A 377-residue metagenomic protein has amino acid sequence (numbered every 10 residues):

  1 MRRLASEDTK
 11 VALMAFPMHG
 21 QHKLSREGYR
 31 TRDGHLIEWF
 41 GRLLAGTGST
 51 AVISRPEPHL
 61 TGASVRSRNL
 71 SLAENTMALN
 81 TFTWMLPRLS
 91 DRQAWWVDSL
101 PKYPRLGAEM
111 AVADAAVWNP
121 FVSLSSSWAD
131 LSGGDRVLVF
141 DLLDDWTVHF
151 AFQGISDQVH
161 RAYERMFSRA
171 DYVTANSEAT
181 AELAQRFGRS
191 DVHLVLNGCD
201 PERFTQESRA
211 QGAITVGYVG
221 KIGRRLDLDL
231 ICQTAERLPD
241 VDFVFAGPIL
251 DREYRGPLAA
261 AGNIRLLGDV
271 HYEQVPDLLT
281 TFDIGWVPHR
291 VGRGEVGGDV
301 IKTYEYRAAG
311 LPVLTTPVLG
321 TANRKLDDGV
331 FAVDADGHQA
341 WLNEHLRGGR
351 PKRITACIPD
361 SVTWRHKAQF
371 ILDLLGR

Functional and structural regions predicted by a protein language model:
M1-V65, E236: N-terminal subdomain of nucleotide-sugar transferases
T31, L226, E273-V275, G285-R307 (+1 more regions): Nucleotide-sugar-dependent
P104-E109, D114, I155-V173: Membrane-proximal helix-turn-helix segments that form the acceptor-binding/catalytic region of lipid-linked
F150-G154, C199-A213, G256: Acidic anion/phosphate-binding donor-loop and adjacent secondary structure in glycosyltransferase catalytic cores
A179, V195-P201: Carbohydrate-associated surface elements
R209-L226, C232-A235, V244-A246: Conserved donor-binding/catalytic core segment of Leloir-type glycosyltransferases
E253-L279: Nucleotide-activated donor-binding/catalytic signature segment of Leloir-type glycosyltransferases, i.e., the conserved
L346-R377: A charged, aromatic-enriched C-terminal amphipathic alpha-helix characteristic of glycosyltransferases across folds
